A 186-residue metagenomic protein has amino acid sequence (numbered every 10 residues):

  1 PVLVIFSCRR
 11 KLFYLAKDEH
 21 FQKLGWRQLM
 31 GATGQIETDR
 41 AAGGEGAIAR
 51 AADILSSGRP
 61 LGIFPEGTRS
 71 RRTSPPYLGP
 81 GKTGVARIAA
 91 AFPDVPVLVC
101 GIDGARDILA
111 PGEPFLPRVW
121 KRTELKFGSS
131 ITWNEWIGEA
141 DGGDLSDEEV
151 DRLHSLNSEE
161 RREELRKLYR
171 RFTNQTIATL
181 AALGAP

Functional and structural regions predicted by a protein language model:
P1-G43: Catalytic core of membrane glycerolipid acyltransferases/transacylases, capturing the structured, soluble-facing
I48-P186: Non-catalytic C-terminal accessory region of glycerolipid acyltransferases and related lyso-lipid remodeling enzymes
